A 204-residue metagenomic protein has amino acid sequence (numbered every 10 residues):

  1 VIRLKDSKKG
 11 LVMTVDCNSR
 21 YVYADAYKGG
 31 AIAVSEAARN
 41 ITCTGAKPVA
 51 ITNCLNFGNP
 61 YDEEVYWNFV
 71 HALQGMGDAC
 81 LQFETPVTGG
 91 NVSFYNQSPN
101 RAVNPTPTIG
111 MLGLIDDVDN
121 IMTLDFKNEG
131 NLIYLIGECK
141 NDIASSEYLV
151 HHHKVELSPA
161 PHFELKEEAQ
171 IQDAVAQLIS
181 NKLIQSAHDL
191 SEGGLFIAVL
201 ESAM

Functional and structural regions predicted by a protein language model:
V1-M204: Glycine/proline-enriched, intrinsically flexible loops and inter-domain linkers
